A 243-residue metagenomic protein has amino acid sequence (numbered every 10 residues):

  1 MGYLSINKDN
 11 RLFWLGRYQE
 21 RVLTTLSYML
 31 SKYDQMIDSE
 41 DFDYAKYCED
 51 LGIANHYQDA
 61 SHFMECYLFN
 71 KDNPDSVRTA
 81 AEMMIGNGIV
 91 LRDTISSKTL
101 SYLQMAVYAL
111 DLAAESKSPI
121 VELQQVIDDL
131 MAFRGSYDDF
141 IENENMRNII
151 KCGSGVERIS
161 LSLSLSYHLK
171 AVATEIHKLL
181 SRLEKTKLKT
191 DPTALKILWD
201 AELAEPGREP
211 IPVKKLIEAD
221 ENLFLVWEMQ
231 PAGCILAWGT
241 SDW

Functional and structural regions predicted by a protein language model:
M1-W243: Alpha-helical transmembrane segments and their helix-helix packing motifs
